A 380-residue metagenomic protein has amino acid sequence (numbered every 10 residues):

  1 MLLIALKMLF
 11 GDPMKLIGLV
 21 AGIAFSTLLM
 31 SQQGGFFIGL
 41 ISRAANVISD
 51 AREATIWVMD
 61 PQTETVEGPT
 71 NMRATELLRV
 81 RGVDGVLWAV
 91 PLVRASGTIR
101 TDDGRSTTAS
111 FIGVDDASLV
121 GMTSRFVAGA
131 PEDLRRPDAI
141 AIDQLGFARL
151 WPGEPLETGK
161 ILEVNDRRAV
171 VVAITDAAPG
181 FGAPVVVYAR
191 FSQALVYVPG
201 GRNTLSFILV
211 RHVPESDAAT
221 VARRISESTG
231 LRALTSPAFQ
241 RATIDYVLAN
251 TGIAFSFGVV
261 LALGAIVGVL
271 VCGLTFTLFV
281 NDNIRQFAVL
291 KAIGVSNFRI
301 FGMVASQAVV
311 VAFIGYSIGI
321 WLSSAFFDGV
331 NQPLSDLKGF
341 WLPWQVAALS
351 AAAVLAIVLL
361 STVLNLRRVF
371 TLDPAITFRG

Functional and structural regions predicted by a protein language model:
M1-M30, I41: N-terminal Sec/SRP start-transfer signal
L28-I56, T277: Alpha-helical transmembrane segments
F36, V221-V269, T277-I284, V289-L290 (+2 more regions): Peri-transmembrane interface segments
A74-V83, L87-R136, N165, Y188-F191: The feature marks short, hydrophobic/small-residue-biased sequence motifs that occur predominantly
G121-S124, A130, A141-P237: Basic-flanked hydrophobic alpha-helices used for secretion and membrane insertion
G264, Q286-N331, L349, A353 (+1 more regions): Transmembrane alpha-helical interface segments in multi-pass membrane proteins
A325-A348, T377: Short juxtamembrane loops and helix-capping segments at transmembrane helix boundaries of multi-pass membrane proteins
P343-G380: C-terminal membrane-exit region of the final transmembrane helix in multipass inner-membrane proteins
